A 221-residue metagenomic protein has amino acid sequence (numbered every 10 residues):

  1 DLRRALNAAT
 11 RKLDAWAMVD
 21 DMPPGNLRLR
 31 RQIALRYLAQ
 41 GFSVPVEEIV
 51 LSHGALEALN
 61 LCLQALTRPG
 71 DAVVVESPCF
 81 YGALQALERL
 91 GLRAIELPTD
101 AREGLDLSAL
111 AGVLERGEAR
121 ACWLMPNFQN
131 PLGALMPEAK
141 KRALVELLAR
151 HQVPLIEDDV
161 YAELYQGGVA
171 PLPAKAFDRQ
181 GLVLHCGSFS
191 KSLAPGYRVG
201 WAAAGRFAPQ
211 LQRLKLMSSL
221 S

Functional and structural regions predicted by a protein language model:
L6, R11-H151, E163-Q180: Conserved core of the PLP fold type I
A119-A121, V153-P154, L184, V199: Short, Asp-centered acidic motifs that coordinate Mg2+ and/or phosphate in catalytic or ligand-binding sites
D159: Walker B catalytic acidic pair
L182-S221: PLP-dependent aminotransferase class I/II
